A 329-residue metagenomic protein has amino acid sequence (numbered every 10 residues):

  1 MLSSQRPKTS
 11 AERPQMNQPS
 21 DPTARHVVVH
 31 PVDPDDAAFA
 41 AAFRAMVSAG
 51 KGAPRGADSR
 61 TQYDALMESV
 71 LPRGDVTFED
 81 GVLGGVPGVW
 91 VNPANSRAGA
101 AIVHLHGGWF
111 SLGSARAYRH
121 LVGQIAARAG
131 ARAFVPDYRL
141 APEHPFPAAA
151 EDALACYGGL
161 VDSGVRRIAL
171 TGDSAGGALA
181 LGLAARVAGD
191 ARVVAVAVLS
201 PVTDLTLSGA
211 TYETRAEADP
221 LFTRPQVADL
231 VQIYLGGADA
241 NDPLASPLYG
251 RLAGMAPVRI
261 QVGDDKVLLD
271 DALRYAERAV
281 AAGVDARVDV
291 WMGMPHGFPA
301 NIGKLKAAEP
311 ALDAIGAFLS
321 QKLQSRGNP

Functional and structural regions predicted by a protein language model:
M1, Q5-A94, L323-P329: A glycine/proline-hinged amphipathic helix-loop "lid/cap" segment that gates access to hydrophobic ligand pockets
F39, G50, V70-P329: Alpha/beta-hydrolase superfamily serine-hydrolase fold, recognizing
